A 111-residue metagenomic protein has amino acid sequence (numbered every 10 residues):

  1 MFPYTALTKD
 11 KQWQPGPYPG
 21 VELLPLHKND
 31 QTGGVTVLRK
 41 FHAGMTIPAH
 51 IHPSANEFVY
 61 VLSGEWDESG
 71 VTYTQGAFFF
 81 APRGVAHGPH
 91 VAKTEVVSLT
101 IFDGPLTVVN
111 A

Functional and structural regions predicted by a protein language model:
M1-G33, A111: A short, N-terminal "cap"/entry segment at the start of jelly-roll beta-barrel domains of the cupin/DSBH fold
Q14, H27, H42, L62 (+1 more regions): Residue-level detector of conserved, well-ordered beta-strand and adjacent loop positions that form binding/recognition
Y18-H27, G34-T36, A43-A49, E57-F58: Catalytic core of non-heme Fe(II) oxygenases with the double-stranded beta-helix
V21, A55, T72-Y73, R83-V109: Ligand-binding loop in jelly-roll beta-barrel domains
Q31-G33, F41-M45, E65, V85 (+1 more regions): Short, charged/polar surface micro-motifs in flexible loops or helix N-caps
A43, H52-E68, Q75: Glycine- and acidic-residue-biased ligand/ion/polar-headgroup-sensing regions
T46-P48, D67, F79, R83-G88: Histidine-centered metal-chelating micro-motifs
